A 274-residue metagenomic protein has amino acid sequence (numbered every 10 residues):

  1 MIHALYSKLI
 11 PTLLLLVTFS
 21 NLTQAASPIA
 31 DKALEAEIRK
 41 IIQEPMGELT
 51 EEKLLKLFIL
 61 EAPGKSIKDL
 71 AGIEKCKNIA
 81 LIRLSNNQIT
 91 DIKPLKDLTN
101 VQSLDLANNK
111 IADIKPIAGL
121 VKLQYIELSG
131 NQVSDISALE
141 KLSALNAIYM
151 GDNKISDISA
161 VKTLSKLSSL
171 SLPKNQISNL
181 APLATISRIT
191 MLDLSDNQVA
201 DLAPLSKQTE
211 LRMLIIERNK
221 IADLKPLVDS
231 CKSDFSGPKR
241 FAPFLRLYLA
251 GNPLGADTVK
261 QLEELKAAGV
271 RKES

Functional and structural regions predicted by a protein language model:
I2-L5, I10-R83, P94, P116 (+7 more regions): N-terminal capping/linker segments that flank leucine-rich repeat
K56, N78-I79, T99-V101, V121-L123 (+5 more regions): Short "repeat-start/strand-capping" segments in structured domains, especially the N-termini of parallel beta-helix
F58-A62, I82-L84, Q102-L106, Q124-L128 (+5 more regions): Conserved hydrophobic beta-strand positions in leucine-rich repeat
S85-S134, L142, A147-D152: A generic tandem-repeat structural signature
I92-L98, A107, I114-L120, L139-L142 (+4 more regions): Tandem-repeat architecture and repeat-register "anchor" residues
L139, N146-T209: Eukaryotic tandem repeat interaction scaffolds
